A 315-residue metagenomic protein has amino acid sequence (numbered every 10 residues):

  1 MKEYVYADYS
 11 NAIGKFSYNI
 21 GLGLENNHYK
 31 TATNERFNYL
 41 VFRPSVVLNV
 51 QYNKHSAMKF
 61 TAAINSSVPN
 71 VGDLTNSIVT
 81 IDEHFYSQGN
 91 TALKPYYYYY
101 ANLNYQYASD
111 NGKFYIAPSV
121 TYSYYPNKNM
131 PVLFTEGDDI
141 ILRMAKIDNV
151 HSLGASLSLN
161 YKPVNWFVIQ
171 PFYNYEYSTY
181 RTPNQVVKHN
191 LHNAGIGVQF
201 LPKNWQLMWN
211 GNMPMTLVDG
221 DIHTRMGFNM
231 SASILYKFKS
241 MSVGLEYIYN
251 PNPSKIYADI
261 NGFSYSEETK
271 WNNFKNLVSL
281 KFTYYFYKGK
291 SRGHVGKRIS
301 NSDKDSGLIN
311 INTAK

Functional and structural regions predicted by a protein language model:
M1, N34-V41, V79-I81, T91-Y97 (+4 more regions): Replace "Gram-negative outer membrane beta-barrel proteins" with "bacterial and organellar outer membrane beta-barrel
M1-E35, Y39-S45, N49, W166-Y175 (+1 more regions): Surface-exposed extracellular loop regions of Gram-negative outer-membrane beta-barrel proteins
M1-K2, Q88, K94, S109-F172 (+2 more regions): Outer membrane beta-barrel strand-and-loop segments of large Gram-negative receptors, especially TonB-dependent
V5-N11, L24, V46-V50, A101-Y107 (+6 more regions): Residues on the lipid-exposed face of transmembrane beta-strands in outer-membrane beta-barrel proteins
I13-K15, L24-K30, N38, A62-V68 (+10 more regions): Transmembrane beta-strands of outer-membrane beta-barrel pores
K54-A101, Y122-G137, N250-S264: Surface-exposed extracellular loop regions of Gram-negative outer-membrane beta-barrel proteins, predominantly
S66-A117, L142-L153, K162, T269 (+1 more regions): Outer-membrane beta-barrel signature, preferentially recognizing the C-terminal barrel domain of Gram-negative
K237-K315: C-terminal beta-signal and adjacent terminal beta-strands/loops of Gram-negative outer-membrane beta-barrel proteins
